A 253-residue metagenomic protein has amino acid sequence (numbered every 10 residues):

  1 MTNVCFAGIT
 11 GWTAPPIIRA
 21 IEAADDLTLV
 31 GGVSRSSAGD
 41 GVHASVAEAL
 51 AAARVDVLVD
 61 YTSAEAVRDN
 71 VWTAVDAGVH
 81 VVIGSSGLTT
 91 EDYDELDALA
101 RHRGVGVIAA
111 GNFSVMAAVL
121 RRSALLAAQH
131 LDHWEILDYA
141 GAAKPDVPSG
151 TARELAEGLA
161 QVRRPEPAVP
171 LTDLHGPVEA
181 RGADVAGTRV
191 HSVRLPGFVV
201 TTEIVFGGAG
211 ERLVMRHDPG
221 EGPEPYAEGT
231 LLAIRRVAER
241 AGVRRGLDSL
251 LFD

Functional and structural regions predicted by a protein language model:
N3-A7, W12-A52, D132-D253: C-terminal substrate-binding/catalytic lobe of Rossmann-fold NAD(P)-dependent oxidoreductases
R54-D76, G87-D92: Beta-loop-alpha module in the N-terminal Rossmann-like domain of NAD(P)-dependent dehydrogenases, especially those
H80, E95-S114, D132-W134: Rossmann-fold dehydrogenase core element
S85-V107, S123-L126: Rossmann-fold NAD(P)-binding glycine/threonine-rich loop
V119-L131, V147: Rossmann-like NAD(P)H-binding beta-loop-alpha module
